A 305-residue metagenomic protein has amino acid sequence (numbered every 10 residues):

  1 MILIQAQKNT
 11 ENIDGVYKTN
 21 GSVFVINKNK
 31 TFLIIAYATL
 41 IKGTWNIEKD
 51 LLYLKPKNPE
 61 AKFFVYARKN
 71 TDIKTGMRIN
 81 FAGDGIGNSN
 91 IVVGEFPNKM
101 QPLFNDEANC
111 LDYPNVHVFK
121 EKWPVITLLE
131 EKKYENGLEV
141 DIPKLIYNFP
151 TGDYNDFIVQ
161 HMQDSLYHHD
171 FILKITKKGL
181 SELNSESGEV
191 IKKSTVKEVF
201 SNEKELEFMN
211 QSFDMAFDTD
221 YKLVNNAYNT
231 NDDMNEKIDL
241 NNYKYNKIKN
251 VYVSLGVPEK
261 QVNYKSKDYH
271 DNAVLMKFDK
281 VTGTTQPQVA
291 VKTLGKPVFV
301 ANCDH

Functional and structural regions predicted by a protein language model:
M1-A6: Hydrophobic h-region of N-terminal signal peptides that target proteins for export in Gram-negative bacteria
Q7-Y66: Start-of-domain marker
K8-S22, I47, T71-G76, F81-G85 (+3 more regions): Tryptophan-anchored aromatic micro-motifs
T10-I13, V23-F32, E48-L51, I73-T75 (+5 more regions): Short, solvent-exposed coil/turn segments at beta-strand boundaries
I35, A82-D84, L129: A generic structural motif
T44, E48-F119: Structured domain cores in non-transmembrane regions
V92-H305: Preference for solvent-exposed, low-hydrophobicity sequence contexts
